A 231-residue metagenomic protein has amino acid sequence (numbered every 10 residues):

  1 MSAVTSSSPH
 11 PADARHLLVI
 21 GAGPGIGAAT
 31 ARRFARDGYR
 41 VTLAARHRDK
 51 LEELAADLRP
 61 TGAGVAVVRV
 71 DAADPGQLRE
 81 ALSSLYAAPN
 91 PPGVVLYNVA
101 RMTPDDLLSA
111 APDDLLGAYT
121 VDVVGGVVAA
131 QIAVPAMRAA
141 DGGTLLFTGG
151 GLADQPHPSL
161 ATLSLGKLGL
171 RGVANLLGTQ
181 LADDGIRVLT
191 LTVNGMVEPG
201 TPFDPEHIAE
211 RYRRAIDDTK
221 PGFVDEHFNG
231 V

Functional and structural regions predicted by a protein language model:
R15, P91-P92, M137-G149, D183-I186: Active-site loop of short-chain dehydrogenase/reductase
G23-G25: Conserved glycine-rich cofactor-binding loop
Y39-E53: Conserved glycine-rich Rossmann-like NAD(P)H-binding loop of the short-chain dehydrogenase/reductase
L58-G76: Rossmann-fold cofactor-recognition segment
A87, V121-A139: Amphipathic alpha-helical dimer-interface segment in Rossmann-like NAD(P)H-dependent oxidoreductases
R101, L108-V127, L170: Catalytic Tyr-X3-Lys loop
A118, T144-G169, A182, V197: Catalytic loop of short-chain dehydrogenase/reductase
N175, D183-V231: C-terminal helical subdomain
